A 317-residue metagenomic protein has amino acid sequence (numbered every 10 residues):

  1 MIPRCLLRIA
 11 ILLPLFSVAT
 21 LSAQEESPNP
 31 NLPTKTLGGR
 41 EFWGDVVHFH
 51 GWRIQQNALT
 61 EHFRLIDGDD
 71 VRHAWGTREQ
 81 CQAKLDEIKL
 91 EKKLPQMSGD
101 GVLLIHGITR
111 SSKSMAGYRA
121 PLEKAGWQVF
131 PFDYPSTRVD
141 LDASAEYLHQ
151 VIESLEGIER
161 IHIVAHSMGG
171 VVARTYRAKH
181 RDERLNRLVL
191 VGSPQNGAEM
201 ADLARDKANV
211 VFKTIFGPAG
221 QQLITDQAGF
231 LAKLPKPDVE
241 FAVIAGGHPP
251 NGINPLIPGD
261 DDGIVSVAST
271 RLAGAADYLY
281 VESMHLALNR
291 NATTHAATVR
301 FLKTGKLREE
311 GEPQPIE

Functional and structural regions predicted by a protein language model:
M1-C5: N-terminal secretory signal peptides that target proteins for export/translocation
R8-V18: Bacterial N-terminal signal peptides
L21-V102, S111, A116, P121 (+3 more regions): Flexible, membrane-associating and regulatory peripheral segments of lipid-active enzymes
L103-I108, E123, Q128-K236: Serine-dependent carboxylesterase/thioesterase catalytic core of lipase-like alpha/beta-hydrolase/SGNH enzymes
S112, R138-D142, N251, L288: Loop/helix-junction capping segments adjacent to catalytic residues or to phosphate/diphosphate-binding pockets
G117, A143, Y147-V151, A297 (+1 more regions): Alpha-helical elements of Rossmann-like donor-binding domains used by nucleotide-donor carbohydrate transfer enzymes
A178-E317: Helical cap/lid subdomain of alpha/beta-hydrolase-fold lipid enzymes that gates access to the catalytic pocket
